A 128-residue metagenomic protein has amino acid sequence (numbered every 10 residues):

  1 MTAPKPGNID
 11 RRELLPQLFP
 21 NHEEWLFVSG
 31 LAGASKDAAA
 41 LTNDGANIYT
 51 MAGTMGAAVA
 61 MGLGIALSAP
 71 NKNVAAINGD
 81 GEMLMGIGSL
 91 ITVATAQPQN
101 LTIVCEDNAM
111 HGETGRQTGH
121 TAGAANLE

Functional and structural regions predicted by a protein language model:
M1-A3, P20-N21: Helix-loop-helix hairpins and the membrane-proximal interhelical loops of multi-pass alpha-helical transport proteins
K5-P16, A40-E128: Thiamine diphosphate
P20-E24, P70: Generic secondary-structure signature for well-ordered alpha-helical cores
W25-D44: Acidic-glycine-rich active-site phosphate/pyrophosphate-binding loop
